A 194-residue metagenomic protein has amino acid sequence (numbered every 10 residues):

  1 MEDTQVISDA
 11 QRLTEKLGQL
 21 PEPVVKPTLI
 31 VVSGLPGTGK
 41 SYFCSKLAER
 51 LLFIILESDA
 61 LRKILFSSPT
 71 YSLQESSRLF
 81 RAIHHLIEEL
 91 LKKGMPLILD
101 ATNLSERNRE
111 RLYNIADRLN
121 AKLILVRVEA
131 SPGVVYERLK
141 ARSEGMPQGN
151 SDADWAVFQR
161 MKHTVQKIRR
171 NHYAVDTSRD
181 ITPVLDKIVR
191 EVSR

Functional and structural regions predicted by a protein language model:
M1-P27: Extreme N-terminal, non-catalytic leader segments that precede Walker-type/kinase nucleotide-binding cores
V32: Hydrophobic anchor at the beta1->P-loop junction of P-loop NTPases
P36: The conserved Walker
G39: Conserved glycine(s) of the Walker
Y42-K93: Conserved substrate/cofactor phosphate-moiety recognition/catalytic segment in nucleotide-dependent phosphotransferases
S77-L119, L123: Glycine-rich phosphate-binding loop used to anchor ATP phosphates in small-molecule kinases, encompassing both
L119-L139: Conserved phosphate-donor/acceptor-positioning beta-strand/loop module used by diverse small-molecule
G145-K187, R194: Small-molecule kinase domains that catalyze NTP-dependent phosphoryl transfer to phosphate-bearing small molecules
